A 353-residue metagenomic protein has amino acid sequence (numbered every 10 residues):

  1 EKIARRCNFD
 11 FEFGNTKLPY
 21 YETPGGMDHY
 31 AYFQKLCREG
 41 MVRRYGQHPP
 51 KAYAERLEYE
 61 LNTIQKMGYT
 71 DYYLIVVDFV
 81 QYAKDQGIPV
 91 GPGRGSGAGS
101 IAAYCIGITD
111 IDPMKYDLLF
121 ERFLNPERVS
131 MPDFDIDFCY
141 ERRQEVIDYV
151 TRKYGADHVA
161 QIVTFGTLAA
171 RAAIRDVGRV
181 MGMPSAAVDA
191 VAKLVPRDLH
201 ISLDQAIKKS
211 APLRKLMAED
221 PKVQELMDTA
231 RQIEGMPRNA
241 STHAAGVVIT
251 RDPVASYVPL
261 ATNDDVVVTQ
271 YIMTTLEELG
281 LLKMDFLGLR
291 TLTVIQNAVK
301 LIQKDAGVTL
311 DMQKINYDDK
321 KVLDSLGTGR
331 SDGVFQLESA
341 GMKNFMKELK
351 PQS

Functional and structural regions predicted by a protein language model:
E1-S353: Alpha-helical scaffold/interaction cores of sigma-54-like transcription cofactors and many family A DNA polymerases
